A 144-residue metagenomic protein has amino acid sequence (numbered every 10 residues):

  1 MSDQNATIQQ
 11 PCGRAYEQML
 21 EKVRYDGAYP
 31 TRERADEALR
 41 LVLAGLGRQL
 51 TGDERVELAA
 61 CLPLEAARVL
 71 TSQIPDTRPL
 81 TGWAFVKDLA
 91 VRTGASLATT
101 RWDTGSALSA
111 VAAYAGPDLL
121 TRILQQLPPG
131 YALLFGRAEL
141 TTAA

Functional and structural regions predicted by a protein language model:
M1-K22, P30, E139-A144: Intrinsic N-terminal pre-sequences and regulatory tails
T7-I8, D26-E33, L41-G47, L89-A98 (+1 more regions): Short, recurring structural edge motifs at helix starts
C12-P30, P79-A95: Short, flexible domain-boundary/linker segments around small modular repeats
A15, M19, A35-A38, V42 (+3 more regions): General structural feature for long, well-ordered alpha-helical segments within catalytic domains of soluble enzymes
R24, Y29-T77: Acidic (E/D-rich), amphipathic helical modules within compact regulatory domains
E37-L41, E57-C61, A84, W102 (+3 more regions): Amphipathic alpha-helical interaction segments
E65-D118: Short, solvent-exposed interaction modules
A107-A144: Preference for long, well-ordered alpha-helical segments
